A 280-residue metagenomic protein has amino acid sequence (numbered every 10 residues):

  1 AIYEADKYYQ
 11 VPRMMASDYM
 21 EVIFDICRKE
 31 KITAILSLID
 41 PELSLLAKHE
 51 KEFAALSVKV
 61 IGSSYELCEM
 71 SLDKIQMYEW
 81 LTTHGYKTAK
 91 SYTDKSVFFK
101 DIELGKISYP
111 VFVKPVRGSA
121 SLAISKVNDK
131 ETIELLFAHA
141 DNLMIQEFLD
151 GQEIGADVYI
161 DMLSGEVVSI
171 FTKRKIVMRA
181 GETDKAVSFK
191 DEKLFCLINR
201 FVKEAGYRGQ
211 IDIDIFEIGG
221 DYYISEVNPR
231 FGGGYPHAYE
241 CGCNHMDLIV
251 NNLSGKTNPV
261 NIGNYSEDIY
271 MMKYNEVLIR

Functional and structural regions predicted by a protein language model:
A1-E4, Y19-E21, S63, E69-D73 (+2 more regions): Short, charged, surface-exposed secondary-structure boundary motifs
A1-I61: ATP-binding N-terminal substructure of ATP-dependent carboxylate-amine bond-forming enzymes
D40-E42, V116-G118, R230: Short glycine-rich anion-binding loops that position phosphate/pyrophosphate groups of nucleotides and phosphorylated
C68-D150, M162-S164, E192: Active-site nucleotide/adenylate-binding loops and adjacent lid/helix of ATP-dependent enzymes
V111, V168-S169, Y223-E226: Protein kinase-like catalytic core scaffold
S125-K126, E131, F137-A140, Q146-G206 (+5 more regions): ATP-dependent carboxylate/phosphate-activation module, predominantly the ATP-grasp catalytic core and closely related
